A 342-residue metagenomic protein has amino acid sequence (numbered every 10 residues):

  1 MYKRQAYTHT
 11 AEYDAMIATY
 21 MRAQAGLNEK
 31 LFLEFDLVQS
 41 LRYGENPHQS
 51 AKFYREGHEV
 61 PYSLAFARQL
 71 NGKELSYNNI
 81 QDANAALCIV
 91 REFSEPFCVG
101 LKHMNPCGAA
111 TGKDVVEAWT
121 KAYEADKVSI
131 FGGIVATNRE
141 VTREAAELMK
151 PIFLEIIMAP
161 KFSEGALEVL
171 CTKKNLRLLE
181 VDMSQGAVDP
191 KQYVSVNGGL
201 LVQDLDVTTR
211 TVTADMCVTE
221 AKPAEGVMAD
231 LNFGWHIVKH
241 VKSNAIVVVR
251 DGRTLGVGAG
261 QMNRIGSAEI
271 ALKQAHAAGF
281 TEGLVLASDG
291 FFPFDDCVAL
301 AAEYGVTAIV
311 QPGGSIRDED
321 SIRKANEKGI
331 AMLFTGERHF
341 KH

Functional and structural regions predicted by a protein language model:
M1-Q5: Conserved small/polar residues in nucleotide/adenosyl-binding loops
T10: The conserved phosphate-sensing helix
Y13-H342: ATP-dependent carboxylate/acyl-activation modules
